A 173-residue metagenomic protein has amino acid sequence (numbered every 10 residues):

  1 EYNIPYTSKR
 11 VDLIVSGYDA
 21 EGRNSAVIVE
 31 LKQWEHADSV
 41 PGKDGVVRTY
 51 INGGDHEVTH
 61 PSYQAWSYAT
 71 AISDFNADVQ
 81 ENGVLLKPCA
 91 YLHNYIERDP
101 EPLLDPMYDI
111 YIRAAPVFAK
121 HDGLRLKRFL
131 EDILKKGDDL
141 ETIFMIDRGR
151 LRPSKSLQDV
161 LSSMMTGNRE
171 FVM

Functional and structural regions predicted by a protein language model:
E1-I146: Accessory nucleic-acid engagement/destabilization modules that flank
E131-M173: Pre-P-loop entry segment of helicase/translocase ATPase cores
